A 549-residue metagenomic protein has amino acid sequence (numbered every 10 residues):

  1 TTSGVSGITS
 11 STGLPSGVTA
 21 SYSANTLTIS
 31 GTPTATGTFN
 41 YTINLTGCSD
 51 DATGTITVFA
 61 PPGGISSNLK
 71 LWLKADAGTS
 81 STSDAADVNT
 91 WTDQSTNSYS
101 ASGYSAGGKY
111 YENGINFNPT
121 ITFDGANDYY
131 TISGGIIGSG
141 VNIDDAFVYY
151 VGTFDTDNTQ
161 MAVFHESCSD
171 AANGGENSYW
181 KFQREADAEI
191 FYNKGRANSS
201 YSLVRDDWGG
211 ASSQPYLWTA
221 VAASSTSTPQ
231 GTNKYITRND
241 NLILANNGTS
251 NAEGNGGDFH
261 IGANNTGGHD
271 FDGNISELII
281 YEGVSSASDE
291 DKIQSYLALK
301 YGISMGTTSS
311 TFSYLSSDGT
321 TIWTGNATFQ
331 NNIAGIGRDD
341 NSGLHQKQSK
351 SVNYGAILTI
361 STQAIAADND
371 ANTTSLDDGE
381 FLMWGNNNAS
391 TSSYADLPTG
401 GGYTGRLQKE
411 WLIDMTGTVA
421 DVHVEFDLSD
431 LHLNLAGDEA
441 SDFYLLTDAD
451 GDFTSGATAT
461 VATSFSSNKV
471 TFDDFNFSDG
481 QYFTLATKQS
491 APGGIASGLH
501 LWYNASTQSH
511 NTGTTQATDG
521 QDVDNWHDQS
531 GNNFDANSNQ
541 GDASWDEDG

Functional and structural regions predicted by a protein language model:
G7-T26, T454: Low-complexity "stalk/linker" and mucin-like segments enriched in Ser/Thr/Pro/Ala/Gly
T28-T36: Extracellular/luminal low-complexity segments enriched in Ser/Thr/Pro
G37-C48: A short beta-strand micro-motif common to beta-rich folds, especially ectodomain repeats
S49-A60: C-terminal edge beta-strand
A60-S100, E277-A367, V422-E439, F472-D542: GGW-centered surface loops in extracellular recognition modules
G64-L69, G134-V148, R205-Y216, A252-E253 (+3 more regions): Extracellular/lumenal carbohydrate-interaction signature centered on repeated Trp-anchored short motifs
T92-T131, V148-Q160, S167-N251, A263-N265 (+3 more regions): Extracellular glycan-interaction surfaces
A245-N246, E253-S285: Extracellular glycan-interaction patches encoded by glycine-rich segments
